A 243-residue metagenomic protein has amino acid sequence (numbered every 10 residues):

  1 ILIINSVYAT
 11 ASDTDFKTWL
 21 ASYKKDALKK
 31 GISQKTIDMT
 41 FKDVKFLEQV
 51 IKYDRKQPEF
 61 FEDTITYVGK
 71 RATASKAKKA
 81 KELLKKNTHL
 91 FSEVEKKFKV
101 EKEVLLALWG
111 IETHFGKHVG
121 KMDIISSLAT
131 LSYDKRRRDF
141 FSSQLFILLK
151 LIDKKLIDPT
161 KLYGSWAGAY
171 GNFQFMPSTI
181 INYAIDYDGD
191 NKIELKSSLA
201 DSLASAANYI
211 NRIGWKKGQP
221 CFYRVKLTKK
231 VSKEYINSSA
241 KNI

Functional and structural regions predicted by a protein language model:
I1-A11: Classical Sec-dependent N-terminal signal peptides that target proteins to the secretory pathway
I4, K25, K29, Y209 (+1 more regions): Intrinsically disordered, low-complexity regions
T10-G31: Short N-terminal segments immediately surrounding and downstream of signal-peptide cleavage
Q34-I243: Catalytic glycan-binding domains that act on GlcNAc-containing polysaccharides
